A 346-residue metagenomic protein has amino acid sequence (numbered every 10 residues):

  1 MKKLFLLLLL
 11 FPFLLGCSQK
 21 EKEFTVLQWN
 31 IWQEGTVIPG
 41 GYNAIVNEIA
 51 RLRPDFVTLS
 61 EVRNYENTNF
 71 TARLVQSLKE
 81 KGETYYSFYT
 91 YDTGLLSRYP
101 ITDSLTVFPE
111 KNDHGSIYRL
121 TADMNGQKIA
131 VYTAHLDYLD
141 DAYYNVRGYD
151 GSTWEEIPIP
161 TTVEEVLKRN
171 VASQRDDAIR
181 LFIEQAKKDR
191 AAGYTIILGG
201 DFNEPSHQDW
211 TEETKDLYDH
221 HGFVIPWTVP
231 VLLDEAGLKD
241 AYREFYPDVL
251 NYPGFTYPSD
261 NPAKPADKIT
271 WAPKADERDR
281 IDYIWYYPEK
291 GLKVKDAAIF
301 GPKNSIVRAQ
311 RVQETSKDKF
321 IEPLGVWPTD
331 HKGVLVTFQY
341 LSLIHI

Functional and structural regions predicted by a protein language model:
L4-F13: Sec-dependent N-terminal signal peptides
L15-K81, D279, F320-I321, V326-L343: N-terminal, active-site-proximal structural segment of metallo-dependent hydrolase catalytic domains
E21-F24, R53-F56, K81-T84, Q127-A130 (+2 more regions): Loop/turn elements at helix/coil->beta-strand transitions in domains of secreted/extracellular proteins
W32, R63, H135-D137, F202-P205 (+1 more regions): Catalytic metal-binding/acid-base residues of hydrolase active sites
I38, V62-D150, D296-I299: Structured beta-strand-rich core segments of catalytic domains in phosphoester-bond hydrolases
T121, K188-I197, N203-L343: Metal-dependent phosphoester-hydrolase catalytic domains
Y144-A172, E213-K215: A solvent-exposed, charged loop/short amphipathic helix patch at secondary-structure junctions
N170-G199: His/acidic metal-ligating clusters that form di-metal
